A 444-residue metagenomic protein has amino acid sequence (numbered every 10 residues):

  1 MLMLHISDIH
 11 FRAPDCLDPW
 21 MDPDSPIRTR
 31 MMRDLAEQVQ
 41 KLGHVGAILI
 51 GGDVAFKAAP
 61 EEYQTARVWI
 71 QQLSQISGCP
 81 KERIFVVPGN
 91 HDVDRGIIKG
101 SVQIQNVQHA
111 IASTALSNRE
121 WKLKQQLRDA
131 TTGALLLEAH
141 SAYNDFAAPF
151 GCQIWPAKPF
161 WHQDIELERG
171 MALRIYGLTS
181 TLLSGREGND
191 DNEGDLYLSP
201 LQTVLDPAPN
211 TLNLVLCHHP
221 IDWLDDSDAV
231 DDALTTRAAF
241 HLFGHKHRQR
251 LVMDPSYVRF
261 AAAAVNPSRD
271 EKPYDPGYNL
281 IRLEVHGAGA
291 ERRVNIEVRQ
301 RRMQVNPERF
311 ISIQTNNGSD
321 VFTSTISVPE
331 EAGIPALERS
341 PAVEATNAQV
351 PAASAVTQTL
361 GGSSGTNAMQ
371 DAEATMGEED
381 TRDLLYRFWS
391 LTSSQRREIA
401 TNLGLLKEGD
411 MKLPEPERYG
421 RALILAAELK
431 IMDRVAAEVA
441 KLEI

Functional and structural regions predicted by a protein language model:
M1-D15, A172-S184, L214-C217, V258-A264: Active-site-proximal beta-strand elements of phosphoester/diester hydrolases
M1-Q72, I76-I84, D94-I98, T203-D206: N-terminal active-site segment of His-dependent metallophosphoesterases
H5-S7, G46-G52, C79, R83-N90 (+3 more regions): Active-site neighborhood of phospho(di)ester-bond hydrolases with catalytic His/Asp-centered motifs
R12-D15, A55-A58, P88-V102, G185 (+3 more regions): Active-site environment of divalent metal-dependent phosphoester hydrolases
L17, S180-F243, L251: Active-site-proximal segments of metal-dependent phosphoesterases and phosphodiesterases across multiple
R67-G188, N192: Extended active-site neighborhood of metal-dependent phosphoesterases/phosphodiesterases
G170, I221-R293: Conserved beta-sheet core of the metallophosphoesterase superfamily
E284-R434, E438: A short C-terminal boundary segment appended to hydrolase-like catalytic domains
